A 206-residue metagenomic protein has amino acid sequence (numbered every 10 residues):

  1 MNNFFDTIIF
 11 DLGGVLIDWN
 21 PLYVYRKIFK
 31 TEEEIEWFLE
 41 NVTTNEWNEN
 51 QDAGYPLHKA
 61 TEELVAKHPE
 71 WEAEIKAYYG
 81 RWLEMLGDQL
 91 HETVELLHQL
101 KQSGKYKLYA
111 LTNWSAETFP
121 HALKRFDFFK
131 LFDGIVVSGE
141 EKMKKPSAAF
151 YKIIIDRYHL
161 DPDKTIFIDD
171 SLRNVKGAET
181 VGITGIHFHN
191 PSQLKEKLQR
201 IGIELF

Functional and structural regions predicted by a protein language model:
M1-F5, S115-A116, L123-F206: Asp-based, Mg2+/Mn2+-dependent phosphohydrolase catalytic module
N2-E95, S115-T118: N-terminal helical cap/lid subdomain that shapes the substrate entry/recognition surface in HAD-like hydrolases
I9-D11, Y109-N113, D169: Short beta-strand segments
D11-G14, G54, A110, I135 (+1 more regions): Generic structural signal for small/hydrophobic residues in well-ordered secondary structure, especially within
Y23-V24, E46, K59, E63 (+5 more regions): Alpha-helical elements of Rossmann-like donor-binding domains used by nucleotide-donor carbohydrate transfer enzymes
F29, T93-E140: Substrate-recognition/cap helix-loop segment adjacent to the acidic, metal-dependent catalytic center of Asp-based
M85-D88, K107, K142-M143: Glycine-/small-residue-rich active-site loops that bind phosphorylated ligands and cofactors
